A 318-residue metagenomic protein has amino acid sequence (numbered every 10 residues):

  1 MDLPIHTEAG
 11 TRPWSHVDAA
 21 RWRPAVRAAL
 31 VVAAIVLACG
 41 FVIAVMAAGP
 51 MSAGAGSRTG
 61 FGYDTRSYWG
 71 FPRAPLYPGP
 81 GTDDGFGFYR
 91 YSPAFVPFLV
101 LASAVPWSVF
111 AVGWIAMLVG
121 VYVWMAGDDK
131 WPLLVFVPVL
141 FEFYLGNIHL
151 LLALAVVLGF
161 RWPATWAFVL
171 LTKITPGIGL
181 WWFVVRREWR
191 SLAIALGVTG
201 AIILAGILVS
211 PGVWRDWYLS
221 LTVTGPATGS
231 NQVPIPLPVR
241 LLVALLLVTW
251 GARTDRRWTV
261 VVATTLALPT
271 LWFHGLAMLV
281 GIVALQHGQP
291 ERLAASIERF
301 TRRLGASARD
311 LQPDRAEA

Functional and structural regions predicted by a protein language model:
D2-W162, V184-A318: Primarily membrane-embedded glycan-assembly and transfer machineries that use lipid-linked glycans
F168-V169, T175-V185, L279: Transmembrane-embedded, aromatic-rich helix segments that form part of the hydrophobic channel/pocket engaging
